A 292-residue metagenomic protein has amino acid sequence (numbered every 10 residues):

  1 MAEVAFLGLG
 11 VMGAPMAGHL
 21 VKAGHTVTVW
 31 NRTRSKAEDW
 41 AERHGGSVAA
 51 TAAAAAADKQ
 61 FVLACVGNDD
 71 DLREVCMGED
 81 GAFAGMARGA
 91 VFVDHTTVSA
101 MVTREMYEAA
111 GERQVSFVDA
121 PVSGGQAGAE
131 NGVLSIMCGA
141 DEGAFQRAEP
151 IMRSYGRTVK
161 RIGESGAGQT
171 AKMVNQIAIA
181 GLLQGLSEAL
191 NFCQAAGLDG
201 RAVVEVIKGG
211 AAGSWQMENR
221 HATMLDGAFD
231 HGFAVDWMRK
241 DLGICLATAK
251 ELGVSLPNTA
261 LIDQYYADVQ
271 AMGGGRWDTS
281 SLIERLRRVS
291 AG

Functional and structural regions predicted by a protein language model:
M1-A64, A90, H95-T96: NAD(P)+-binding Rossmann beta1-loop-alpha1 motif at the extreme N-terminus of oxidoreductases
M16-A17, M106, F192: Hydrophobic residues within alpha-helices that form the first helical element adjacent to the glycine-rich loop
V27, V48, S116-V118, V159 (+2 more regions): Hydrophobic beta-strand scaffold residues
A52-V115: Rossmann-fold NAD(P) dinucleotide-binding segment
V66, V98-Q176: Rossmann-fold dinucleotide-binding core
R147, A167-S290: Helical "substrate-binding/catalytic lid" subdomain of Rossmann-like NAD(P)-dependent dehydrogenases/reductases
